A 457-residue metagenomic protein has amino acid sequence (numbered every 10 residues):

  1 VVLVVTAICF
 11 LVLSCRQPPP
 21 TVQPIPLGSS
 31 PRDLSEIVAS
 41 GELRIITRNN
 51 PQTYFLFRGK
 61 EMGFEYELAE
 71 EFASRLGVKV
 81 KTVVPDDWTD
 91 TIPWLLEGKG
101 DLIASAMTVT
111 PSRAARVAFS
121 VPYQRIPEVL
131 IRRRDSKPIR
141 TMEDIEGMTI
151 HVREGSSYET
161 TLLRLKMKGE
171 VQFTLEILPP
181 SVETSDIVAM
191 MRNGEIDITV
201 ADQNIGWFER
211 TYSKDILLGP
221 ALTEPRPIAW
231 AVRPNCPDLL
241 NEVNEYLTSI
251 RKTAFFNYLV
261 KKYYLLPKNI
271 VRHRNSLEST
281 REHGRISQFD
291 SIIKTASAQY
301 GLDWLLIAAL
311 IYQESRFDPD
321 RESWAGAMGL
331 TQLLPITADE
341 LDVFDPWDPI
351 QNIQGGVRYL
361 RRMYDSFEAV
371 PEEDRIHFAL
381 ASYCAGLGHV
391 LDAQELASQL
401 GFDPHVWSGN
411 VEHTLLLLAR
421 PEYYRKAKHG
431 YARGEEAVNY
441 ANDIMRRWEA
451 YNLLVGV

Functional and structural regions predicted by a protein language model:
R16-S35, Y66-R75, R133-S157, I205-W207 (+4 more regions): Extended ligand-binding regions for polar small-molecule ligands
P19-M107, P111, A115, E176-V182 (+1 more regions): Extracytoplasmic small-molecule ligand-binding "clamshell" domains of the periplasmic binding protein/Venus flytrap
R44-T53, R58-S74, T108, I126-E183 (+2 more regions): Bilobed "Venus flytrap"/periplasmic-binding protein-like clamshell domains and structurally analogous long
N49, P122-S136, T184, Q203-L247 (+2 more regions): Periplasmic-binding protein-like
T89, S105-R116, T161-K168, A189-E224 (+2 more regions): A ligand-binding cleft/hinge motif common to bilobed small-molecule-binding domains
R132, E154, D320-F344, I350-R362 (+2 more regions): Substrate-binding/active-site groove segments that recognize and process beta-1,4-linked N-acetyl-hexosamine
P267-F317, I350-I353, F367-E368, G456-V457: Export/targeting segments at the very N-terminus of extracytoplasmic proteins
A379-Y451: Catalytic and substrate-binding regions of cell-wall glycan-acting enzymes that process beta-1,4-linked
